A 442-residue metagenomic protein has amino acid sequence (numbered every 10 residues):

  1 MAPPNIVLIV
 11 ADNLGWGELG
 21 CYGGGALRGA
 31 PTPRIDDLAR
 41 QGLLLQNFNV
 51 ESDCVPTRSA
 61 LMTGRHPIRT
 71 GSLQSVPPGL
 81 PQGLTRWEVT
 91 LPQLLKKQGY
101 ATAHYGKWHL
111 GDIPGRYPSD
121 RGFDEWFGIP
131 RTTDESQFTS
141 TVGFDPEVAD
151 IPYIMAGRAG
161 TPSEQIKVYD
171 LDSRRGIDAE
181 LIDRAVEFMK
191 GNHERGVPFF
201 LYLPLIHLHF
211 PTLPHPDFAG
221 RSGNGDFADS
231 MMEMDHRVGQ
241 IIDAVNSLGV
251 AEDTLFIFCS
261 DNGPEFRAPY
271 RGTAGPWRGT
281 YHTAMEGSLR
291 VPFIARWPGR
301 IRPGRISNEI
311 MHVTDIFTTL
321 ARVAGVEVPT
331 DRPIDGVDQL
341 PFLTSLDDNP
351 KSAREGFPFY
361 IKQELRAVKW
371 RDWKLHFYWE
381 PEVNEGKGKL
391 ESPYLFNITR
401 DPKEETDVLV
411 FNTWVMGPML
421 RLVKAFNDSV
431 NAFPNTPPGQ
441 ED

Functional and structural regions predicted by a protein language model:
M1-Y394, P402-D442: Formylglycine-dependent sulfatase
N397: Active-site anion-handling motifs in enzyme catalytic cores
